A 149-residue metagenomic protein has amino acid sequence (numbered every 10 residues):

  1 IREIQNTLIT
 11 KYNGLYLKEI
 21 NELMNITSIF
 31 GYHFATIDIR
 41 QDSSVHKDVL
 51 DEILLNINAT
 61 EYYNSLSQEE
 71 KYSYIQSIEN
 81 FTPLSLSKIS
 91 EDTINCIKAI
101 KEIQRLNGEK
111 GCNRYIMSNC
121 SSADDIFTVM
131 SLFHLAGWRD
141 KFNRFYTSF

Functional and structural regions predicted by a protein language model:
I1-L106: Extended, charge-enriched "interface" segments that sit outside catalytic cores
I39-S43, R114-S122, S148-F149: Conserved short loop/turn motifs at secondary-structure junctions
K47-D48, A123-S131: A short acidic (Asp/Glu
I97-K101, F127-H134: Amphipathic, well-packed alpha-helical segments that form the structural scaffold of globular domains
R105-G111, F133-F145: Secondary-structure transition/capping motifs at alpha-helix termini and the adjoining loop/turn into the next element
